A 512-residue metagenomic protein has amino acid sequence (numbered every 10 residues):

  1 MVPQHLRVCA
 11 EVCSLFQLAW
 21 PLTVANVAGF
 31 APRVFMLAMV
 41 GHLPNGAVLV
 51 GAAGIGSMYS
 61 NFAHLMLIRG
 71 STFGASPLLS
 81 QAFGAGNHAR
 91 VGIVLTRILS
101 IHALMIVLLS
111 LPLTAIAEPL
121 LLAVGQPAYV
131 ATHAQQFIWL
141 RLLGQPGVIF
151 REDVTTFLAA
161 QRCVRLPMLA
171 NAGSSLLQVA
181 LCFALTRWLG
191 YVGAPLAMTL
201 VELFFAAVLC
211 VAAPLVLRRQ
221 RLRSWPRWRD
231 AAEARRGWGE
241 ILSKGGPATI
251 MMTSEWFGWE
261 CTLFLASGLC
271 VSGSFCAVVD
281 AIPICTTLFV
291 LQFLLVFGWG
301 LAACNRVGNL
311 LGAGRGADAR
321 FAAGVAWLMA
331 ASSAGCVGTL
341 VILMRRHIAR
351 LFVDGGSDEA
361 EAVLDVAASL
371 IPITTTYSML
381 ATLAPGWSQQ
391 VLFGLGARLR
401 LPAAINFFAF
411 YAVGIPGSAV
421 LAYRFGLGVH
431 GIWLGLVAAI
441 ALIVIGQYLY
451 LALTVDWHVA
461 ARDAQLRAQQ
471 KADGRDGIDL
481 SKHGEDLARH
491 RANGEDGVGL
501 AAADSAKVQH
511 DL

Functional and structural regions predicted by a protein language model:
M1-L22, N26, L79-G147, L176-P247 (+3 more regions): Short alpha-helical transmembrane segments in multi-pass integral membrane proteins
A19, T23-F35, Y59-G74, S110-L111 (+11 more regions): Hydrophobic alpha-helical transmembrane bundles that constitute the permease/transmembrane domains of multi-pass
T23, V27, A31-G51, L121-A128 (+7 more regions): Helix-terminus/linker motif at the lipid-water interface of multi-pass membrane proteins
L37, V50-L111, R151-A160, P167 (+3 more regions): Small-residue-rich hydrophobic transmembrane alpha-helices
S60, A128, P167-M168, C182: Membrane-embedded alpha-helical bundles of multi-pass transporters/translocases, especially carrier/permease families
V154-L166, L181-V192: Membrane-water interface regions at transmembrane-helix termini and the short interhelical loops of multi-pass membrane
L166-A170, P195-A197, A403-I405, L434: Hydrophobic alpha-helical membrane segments of integral membrane proteins
L383, L392-F393, R400-Y411, A419-G428: C-terminal structured "cap/appendage" subdomains that terminate the fold
